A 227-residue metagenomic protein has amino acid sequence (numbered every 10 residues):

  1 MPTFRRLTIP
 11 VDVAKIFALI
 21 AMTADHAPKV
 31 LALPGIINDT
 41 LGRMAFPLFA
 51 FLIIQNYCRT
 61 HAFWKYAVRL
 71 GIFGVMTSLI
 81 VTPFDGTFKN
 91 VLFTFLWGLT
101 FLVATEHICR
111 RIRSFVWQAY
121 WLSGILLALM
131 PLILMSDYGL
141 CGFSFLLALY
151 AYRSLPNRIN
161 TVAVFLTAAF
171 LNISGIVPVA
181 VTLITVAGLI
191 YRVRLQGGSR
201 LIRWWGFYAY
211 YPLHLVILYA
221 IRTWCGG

Functional and structural regions predicted by a protein language model:
M1-G227: Alpha-helical transmembrane segments and their immediate juxtamembrane cytosolic regions
